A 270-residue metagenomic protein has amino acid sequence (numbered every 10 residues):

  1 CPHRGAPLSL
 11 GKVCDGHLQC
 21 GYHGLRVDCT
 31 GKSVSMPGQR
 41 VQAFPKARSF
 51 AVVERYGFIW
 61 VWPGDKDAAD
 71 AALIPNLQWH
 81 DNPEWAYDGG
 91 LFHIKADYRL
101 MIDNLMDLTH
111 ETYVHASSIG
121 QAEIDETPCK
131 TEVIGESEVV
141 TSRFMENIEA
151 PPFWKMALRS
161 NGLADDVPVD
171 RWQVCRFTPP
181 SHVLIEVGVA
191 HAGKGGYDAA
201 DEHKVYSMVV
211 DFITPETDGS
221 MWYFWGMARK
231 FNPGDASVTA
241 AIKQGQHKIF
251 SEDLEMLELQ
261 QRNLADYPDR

Functional and structural regions predicted by a protein language model:
P2-A86: Rieske [2Fe-2S] iron-sulfur-binding domain
D67-R270: C-terminal catalytic domain of Rieske-type non-heme iron oxygenases
